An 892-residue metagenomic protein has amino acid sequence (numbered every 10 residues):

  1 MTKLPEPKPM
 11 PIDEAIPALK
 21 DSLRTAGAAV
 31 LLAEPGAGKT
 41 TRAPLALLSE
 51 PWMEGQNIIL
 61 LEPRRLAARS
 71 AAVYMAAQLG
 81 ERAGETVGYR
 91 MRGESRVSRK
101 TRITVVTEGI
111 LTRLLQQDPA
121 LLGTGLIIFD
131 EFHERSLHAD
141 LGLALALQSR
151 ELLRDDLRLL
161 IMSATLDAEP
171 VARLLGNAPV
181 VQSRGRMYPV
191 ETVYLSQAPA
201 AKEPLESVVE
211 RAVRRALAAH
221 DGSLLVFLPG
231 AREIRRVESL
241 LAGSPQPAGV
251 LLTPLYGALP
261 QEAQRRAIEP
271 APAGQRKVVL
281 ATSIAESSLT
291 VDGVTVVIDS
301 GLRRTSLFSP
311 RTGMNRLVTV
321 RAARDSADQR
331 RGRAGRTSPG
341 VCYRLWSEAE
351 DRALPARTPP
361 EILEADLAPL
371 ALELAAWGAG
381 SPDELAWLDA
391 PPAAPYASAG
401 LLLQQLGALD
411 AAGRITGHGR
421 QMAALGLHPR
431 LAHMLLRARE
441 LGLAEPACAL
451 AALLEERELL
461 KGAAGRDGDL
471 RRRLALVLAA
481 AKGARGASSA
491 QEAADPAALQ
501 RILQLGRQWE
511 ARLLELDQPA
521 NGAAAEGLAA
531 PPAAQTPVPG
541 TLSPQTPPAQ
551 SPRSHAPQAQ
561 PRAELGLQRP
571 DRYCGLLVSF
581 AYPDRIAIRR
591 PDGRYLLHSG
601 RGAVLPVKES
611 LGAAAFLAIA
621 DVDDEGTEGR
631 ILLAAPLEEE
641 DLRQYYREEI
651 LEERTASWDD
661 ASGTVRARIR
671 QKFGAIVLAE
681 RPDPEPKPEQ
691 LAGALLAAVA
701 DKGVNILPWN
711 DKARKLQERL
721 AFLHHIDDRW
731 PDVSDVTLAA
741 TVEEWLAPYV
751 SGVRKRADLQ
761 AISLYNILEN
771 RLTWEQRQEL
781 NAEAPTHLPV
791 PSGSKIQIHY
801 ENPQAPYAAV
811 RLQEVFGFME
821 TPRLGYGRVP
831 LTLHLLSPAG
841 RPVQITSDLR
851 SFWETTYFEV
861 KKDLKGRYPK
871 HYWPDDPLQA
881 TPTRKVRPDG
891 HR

Functional and structural regions predicted by a protein language model:
M1-M434, A524-E526, Q550-A563, P803: P-loop NTPase motor module signature
L31, G222-V226, G626-I669, E820-R850 (+1 more regions): A short, charged
T41, G249, P254, I298 (+6 more regions): Second RecA-like catalytic domain
I128-F129, P260, Q264, R437-E458 (+1 more regions): Charge-dense polyanion-binding interfaces
V180-S183, G593-H598, W658, T786-V790: Short acidic-hydrophobic surface loop/beta-edge motif
Y188, A603, K795-Q797: Short, isolated positions in well-ordered beta-strands
S288, G600, P791-G793: Glycine-centered positions within short beta-strands or beta-hairpins
E564, P570, V578, R668-R892: A positional "C-terminalness" feature that preferentially activates on distal terminal regions of long, nucleic
